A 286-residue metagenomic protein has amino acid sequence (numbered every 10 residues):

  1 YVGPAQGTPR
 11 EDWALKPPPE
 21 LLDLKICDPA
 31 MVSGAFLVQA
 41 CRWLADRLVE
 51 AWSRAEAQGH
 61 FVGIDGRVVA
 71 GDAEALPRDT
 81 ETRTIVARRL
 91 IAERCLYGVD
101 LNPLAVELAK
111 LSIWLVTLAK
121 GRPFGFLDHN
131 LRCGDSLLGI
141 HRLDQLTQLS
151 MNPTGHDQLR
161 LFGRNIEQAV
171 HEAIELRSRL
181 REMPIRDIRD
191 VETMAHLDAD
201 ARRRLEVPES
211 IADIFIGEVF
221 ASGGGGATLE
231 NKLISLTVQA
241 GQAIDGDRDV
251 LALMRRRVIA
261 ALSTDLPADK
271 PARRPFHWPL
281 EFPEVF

Functional and structural regions predicted by a protein language model:
Y1-K25, T82-R89, L115, A119 (+1 more regions): Flexible, glycine/threonine-enriched loop-and-boundary segments that flank and lead into catalytic domains of large
Y1-T84, A105, A260, A272: Class I S-adenosyl-L-methionine
V2, C41-E56, L101, W114-A119 (+4 more regions): Hydrophobic/aromatic-lined pockets within catalytic cores
D28, Y97-V99: Conserved SAM-binding motif I beta-strand of class I
V32, R94-L96: Catalytic palm active-site di-aspartate
V38, A45, L101-E172, F276-F286: Signature of N6-adenine DNA methyltransferases within the class I
I91-A92, F126: Short, solvent-exposed loop/turn segments at the edges of secondary structure
G139-L280: Basic, amphipathic N-terminal segments
